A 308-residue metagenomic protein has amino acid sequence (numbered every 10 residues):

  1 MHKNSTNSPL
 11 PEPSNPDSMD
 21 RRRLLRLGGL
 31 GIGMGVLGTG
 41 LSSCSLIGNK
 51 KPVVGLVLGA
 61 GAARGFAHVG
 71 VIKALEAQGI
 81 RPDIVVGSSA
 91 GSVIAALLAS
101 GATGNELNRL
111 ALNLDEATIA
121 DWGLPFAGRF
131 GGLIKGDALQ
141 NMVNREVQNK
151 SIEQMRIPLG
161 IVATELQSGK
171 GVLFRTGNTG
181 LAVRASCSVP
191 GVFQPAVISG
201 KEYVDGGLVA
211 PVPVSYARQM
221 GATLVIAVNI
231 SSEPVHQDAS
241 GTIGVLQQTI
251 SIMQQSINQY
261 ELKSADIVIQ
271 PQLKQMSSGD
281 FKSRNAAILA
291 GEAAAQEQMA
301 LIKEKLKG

Functional and structural regions predicted by a protein language model:
H2-V85, L97-G308: Patatin-like phospholipase
G87, G91: Gly/Ala-rich beta-loop-alpha elbow adjacent to hydrolase catalytic centers
